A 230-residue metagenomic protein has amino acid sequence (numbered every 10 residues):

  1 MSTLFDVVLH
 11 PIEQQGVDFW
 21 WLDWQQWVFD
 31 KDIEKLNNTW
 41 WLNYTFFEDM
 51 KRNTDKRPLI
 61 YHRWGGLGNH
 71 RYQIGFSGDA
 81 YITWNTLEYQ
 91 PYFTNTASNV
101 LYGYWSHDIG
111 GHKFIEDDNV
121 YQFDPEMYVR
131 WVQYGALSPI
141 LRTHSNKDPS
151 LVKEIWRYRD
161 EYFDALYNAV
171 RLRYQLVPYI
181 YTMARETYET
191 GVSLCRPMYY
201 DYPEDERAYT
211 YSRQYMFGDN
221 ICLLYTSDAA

Functional and structural regions predicted by a protein language model:
M1-S227: Catalytic-domain carbohydrate-binding cleft regions of carbohydrate-active enzymes
